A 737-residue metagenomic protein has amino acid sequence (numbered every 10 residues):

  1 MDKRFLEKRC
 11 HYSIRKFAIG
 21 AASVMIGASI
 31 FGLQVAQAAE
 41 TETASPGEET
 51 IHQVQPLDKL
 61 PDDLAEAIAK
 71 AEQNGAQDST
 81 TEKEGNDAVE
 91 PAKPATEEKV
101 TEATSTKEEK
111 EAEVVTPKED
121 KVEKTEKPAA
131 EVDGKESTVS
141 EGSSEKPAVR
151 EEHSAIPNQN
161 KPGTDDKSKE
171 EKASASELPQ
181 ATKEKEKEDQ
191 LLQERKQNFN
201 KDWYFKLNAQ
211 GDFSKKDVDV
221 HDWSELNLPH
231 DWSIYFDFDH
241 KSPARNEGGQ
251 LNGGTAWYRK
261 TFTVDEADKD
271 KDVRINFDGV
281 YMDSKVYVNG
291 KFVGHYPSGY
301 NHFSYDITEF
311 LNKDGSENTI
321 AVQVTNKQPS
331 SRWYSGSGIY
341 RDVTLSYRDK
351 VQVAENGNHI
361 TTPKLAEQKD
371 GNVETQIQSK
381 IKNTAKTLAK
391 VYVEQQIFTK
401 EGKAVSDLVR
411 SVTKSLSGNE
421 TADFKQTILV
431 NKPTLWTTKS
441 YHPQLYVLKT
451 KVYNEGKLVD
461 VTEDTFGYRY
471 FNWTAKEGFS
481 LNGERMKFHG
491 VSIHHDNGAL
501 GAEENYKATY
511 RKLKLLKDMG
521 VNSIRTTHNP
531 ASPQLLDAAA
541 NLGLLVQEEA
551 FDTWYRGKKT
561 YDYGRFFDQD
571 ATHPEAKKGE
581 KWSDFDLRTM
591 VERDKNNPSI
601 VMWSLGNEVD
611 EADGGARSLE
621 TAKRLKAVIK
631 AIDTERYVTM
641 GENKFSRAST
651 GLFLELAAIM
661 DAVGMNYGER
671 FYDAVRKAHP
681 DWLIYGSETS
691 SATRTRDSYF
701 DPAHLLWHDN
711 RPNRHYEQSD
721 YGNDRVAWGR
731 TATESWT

Functional and structural regions predicted by a protein language model:
M1-N198, K215-K216, D222-N227, F236: Intrinsically disordered, low-complexity segments of exported/surface proteins
A175-N276, S330, G336-I339: Extended carbohydrate-recognition surfaces in non-catalytic/accessory domains of CAZymes and lectin-like proteins
E194, Y235, D342-G357, R469-E484: Low-complexity, Pro/Ser/Thr- and charge-rich linker/hinge segments at domain boundaries
R195-N198, D202-F213, I234, P329 (+5 more regions): Substrate-binding clefts and catalytic carboxylate motifs of secreted carbohydrate-active enzymes
Q197, F205-A209, G253-N356, A404 (+1 more regions): Accessory beta-strand-rich segments of carbohydrate-active enzymes
D268-K271, L311-E317, S331-W333, L388 (+1 more regions): Short glycine/proline/serine/threonine-rich loop/turn segments at secondary-structure transition edges
V288, N372-K414, A422: Beta-strand-rich binding/interaction modules
N301-F310, Y392, G418, P433 (+7 more regions): Active-site mouth of glycoside hydrolases
